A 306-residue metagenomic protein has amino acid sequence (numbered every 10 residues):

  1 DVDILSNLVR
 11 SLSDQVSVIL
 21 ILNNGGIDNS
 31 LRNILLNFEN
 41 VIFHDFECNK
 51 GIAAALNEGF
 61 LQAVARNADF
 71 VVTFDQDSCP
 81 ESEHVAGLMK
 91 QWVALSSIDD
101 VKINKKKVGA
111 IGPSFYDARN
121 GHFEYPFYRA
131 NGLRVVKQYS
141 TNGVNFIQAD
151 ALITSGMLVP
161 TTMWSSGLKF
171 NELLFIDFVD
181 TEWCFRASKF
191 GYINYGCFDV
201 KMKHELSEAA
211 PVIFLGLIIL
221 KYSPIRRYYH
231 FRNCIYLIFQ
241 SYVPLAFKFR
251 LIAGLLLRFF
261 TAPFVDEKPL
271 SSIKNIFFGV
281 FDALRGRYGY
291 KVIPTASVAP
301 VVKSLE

Functional and structural regions predicted by a protein language model:
D1-D14: Short, well-formed alpha-helical segments that are part of the catalytic scaffolds of diverse glycosyltransferases
N23-L31, C48, S78-C79: A conserved acidic beta->alpha catalytic loop
E47-A63: Glycine-rich, basic loop-to-helix element that forms the pyrophosphate-binding segment of sugar-nucleotide handling
A68-C79: Short beta-strand-to-loop acidic/aromatic patch adjacent to the donor-nucleotide binding site
I111-F123: Short beta-strand-to-loop element that shapes/binds the nucleotide-sugar donor at the catalytic cleft/hinge
R129-D150: Short, flexible, basic/aromatic active-site loop/helix in glycosyltransferases
M157, M163, G167-L168, L173-V200: A short, conserved alpha-helix in the catalytic core of glycosyltransferases
I193-F277: Active-site-adjacent helix/loop segment of glycosyltransferases that harbors family-specific signature motifs
